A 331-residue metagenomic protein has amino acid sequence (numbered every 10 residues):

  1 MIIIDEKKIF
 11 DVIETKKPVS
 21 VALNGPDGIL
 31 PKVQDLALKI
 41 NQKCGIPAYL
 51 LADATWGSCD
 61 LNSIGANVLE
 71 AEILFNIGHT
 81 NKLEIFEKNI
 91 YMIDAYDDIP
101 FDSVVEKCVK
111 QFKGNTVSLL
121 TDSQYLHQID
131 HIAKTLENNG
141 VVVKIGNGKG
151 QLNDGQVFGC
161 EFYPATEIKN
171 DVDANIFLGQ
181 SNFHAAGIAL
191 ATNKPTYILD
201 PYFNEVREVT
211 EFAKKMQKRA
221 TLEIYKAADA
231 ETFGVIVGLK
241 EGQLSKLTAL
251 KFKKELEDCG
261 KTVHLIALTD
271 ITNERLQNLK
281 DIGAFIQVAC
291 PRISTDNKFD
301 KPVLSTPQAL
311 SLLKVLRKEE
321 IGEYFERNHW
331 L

Functional and structural regions predicted by a protein language model:
M1-K16, S20-L30: N-terminal basic/disordered segments at the start of proteins
K8-V19, C108-V117, I224-F233: Glycine-rich phosphate/diphosphate-binding loops that line cofactor/substrate pockets in enzymes
L23-G28, D53, G78-H79, A95 (+4 more regions): Structural motif
N24-P47, L120-N147, G238-L265: Short, charged N-terminal beta->alpha structural module
I46-I85: Eukaryotic helix-linker segments that join adjacent hydrophobic helices
I85-A213: Conserved, well-structured core segments that form the ligand-binding/active-site neighborhood of functional domains
I132, F183-V263, D270-L279: Redox- and metal-dependent alpha/beta enzyme cores, enriched for Fe-S-associated oxidoreductases and cofactor-handling
Y202-V206, E211-K214, P291-L331: Peripheral docking tails and interdomain loops at the edges of cofactor- or intermediate-handling domains
